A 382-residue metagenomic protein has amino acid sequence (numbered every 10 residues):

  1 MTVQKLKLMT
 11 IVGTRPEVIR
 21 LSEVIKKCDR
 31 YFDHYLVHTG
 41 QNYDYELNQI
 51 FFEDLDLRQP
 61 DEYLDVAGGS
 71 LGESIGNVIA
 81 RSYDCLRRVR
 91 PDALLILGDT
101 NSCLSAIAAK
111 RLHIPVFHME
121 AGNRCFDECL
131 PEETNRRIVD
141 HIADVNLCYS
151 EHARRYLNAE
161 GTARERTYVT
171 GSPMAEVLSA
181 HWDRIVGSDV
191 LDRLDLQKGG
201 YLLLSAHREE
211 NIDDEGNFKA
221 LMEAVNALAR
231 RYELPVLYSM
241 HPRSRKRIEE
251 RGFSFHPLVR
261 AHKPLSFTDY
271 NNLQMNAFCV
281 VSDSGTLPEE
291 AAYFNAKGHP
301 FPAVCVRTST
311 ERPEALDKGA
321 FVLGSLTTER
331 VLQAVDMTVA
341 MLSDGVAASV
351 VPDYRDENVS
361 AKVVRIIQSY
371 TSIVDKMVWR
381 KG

Functional and structural regions predicted by a protein language model:
M1-L234, S244-G382: Nucleotide-activated sugar donor-binding and catalytic core shared by glycosyltransferases and related lipid-linked
